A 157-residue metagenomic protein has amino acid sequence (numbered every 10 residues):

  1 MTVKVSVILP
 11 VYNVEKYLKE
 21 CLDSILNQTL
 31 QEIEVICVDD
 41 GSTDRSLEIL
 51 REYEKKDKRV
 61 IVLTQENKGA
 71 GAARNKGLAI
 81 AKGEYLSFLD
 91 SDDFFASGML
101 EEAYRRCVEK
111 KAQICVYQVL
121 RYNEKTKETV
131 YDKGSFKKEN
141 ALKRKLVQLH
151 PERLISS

Functional and structural regions predicted by a protein language model:
M1-S157: Nucleotide-sugar donor-binding/catalytic module of glycosyltransferases that assemble extracellular/cell-envelope
